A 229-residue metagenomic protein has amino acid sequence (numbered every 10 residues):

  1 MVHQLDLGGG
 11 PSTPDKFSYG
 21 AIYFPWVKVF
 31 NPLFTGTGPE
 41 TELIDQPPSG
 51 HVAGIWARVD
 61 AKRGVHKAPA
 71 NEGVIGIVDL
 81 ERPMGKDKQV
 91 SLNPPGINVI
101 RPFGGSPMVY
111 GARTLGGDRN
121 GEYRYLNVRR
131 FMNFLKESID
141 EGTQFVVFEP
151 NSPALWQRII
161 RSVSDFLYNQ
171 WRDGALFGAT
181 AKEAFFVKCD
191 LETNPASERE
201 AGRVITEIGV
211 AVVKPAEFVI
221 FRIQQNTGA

Functional and structural regions predicted by a protein language model:
M1-A229: Structured, hydrophobic secondary-structure cores that serve as assembly/anchoring elements
